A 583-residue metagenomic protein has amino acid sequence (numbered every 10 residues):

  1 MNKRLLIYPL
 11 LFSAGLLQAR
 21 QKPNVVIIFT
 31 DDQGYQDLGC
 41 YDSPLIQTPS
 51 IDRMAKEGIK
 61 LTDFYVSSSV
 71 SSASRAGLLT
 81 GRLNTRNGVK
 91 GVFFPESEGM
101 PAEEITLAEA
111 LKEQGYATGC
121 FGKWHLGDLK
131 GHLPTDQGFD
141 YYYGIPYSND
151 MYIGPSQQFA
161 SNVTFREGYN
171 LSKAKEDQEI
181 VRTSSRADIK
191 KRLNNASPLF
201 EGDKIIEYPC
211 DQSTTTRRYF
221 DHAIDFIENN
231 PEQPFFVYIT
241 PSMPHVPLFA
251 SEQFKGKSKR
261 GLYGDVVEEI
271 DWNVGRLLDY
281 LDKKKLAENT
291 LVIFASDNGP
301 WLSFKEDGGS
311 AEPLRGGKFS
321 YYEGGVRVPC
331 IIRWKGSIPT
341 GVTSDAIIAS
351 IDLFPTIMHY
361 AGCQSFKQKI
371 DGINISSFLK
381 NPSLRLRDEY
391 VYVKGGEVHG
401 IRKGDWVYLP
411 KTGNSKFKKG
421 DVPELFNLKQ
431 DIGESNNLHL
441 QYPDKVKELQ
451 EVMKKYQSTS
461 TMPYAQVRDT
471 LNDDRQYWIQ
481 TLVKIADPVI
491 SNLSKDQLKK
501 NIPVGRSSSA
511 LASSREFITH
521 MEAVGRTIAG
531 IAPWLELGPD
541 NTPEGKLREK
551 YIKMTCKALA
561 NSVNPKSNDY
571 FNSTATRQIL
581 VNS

Functional and structural regions predicted by a protein language model:
N2-L6, L17-E424, L428-K455: Formylglycine-dependent sulfatase
T30, A55-I59, A486, I490 (+3 more regions): Short amphipathic alpha-helical segments enriched in leucine
V163, M462-A465: N-terminal pre-domain segments of enzymes
R217-E228, G275, V483, D487 (+3 more regions): Amphipathic, non-transmembrane alpha-helical secondary structure
D282-L286, Q364-K367, N472-Q476, W534-I552: Structural helix-adjacent loops and short alpha-helical linkers that scaffold large soluble proteins
Q466-A523, K553-A558: Low-complexity, Ser/Thr/Pro/Gly-enriched N-terminal "stalk/linker" regions
A512-S583: Membrane helical hairpin/interfacial module
